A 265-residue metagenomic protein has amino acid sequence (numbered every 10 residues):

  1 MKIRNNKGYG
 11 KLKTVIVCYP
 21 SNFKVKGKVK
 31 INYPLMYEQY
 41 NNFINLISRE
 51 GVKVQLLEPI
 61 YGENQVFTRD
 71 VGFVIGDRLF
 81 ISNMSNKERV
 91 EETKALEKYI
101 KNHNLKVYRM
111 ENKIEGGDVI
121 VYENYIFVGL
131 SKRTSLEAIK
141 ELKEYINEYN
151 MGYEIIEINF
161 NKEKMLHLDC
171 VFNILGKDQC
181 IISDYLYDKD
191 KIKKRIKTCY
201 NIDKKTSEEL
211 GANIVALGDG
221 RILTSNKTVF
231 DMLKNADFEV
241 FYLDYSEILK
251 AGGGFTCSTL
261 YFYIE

Functional and structural regions predicted by a protein language model:
M1-E265: The feature marks the mature, well-folded catalytic cores of soluble enzymes
